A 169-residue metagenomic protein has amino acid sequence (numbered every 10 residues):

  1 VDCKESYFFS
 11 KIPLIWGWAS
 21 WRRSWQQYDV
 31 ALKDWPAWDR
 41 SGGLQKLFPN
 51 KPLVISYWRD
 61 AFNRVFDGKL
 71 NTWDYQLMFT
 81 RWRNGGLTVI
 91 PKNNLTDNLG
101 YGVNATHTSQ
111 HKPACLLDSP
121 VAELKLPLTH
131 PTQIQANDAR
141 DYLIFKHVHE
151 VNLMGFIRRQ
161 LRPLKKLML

Functional and structural regions predicted by a protein language model:
V1-L169: An acidic/histidine-cluster motif and surrounding catalytic segment that typifies divalent-metal-assisted enzyme active
